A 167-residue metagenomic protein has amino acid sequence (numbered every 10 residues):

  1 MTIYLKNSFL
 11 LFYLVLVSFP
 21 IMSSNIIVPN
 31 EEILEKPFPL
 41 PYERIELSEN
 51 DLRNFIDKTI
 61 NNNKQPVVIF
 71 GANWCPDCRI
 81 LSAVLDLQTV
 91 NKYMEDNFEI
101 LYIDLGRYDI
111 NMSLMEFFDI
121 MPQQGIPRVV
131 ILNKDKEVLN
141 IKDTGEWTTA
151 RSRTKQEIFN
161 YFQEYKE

Functional and structural regions predicted by a protein language model:
M1-F9: Bacterial N-terminal signal peptides that target proteins for export
N25-N62: N-terminal leader/targeting and pre-domain segments
N62-C75: Short active-site neighborhood of thiol/selenol oxidoreductases, capturing the structured segment around
C75-R79, V129: The canonical Cys-X-X-Cys-His
R79-Y93: Typically the conserved alpha-helix immediately C-terminal to a functionally engaged Cys/Sec in thioredoxin-like
M94-M112: Thiol-based oxidoreductase modules, predominantly thioredoxin-like and allied folds used for disulfide exchange
Q124-E167: Non-catalytic, surface beta->alpha helical segment in thiol-disulfide oxidoreductase systems
